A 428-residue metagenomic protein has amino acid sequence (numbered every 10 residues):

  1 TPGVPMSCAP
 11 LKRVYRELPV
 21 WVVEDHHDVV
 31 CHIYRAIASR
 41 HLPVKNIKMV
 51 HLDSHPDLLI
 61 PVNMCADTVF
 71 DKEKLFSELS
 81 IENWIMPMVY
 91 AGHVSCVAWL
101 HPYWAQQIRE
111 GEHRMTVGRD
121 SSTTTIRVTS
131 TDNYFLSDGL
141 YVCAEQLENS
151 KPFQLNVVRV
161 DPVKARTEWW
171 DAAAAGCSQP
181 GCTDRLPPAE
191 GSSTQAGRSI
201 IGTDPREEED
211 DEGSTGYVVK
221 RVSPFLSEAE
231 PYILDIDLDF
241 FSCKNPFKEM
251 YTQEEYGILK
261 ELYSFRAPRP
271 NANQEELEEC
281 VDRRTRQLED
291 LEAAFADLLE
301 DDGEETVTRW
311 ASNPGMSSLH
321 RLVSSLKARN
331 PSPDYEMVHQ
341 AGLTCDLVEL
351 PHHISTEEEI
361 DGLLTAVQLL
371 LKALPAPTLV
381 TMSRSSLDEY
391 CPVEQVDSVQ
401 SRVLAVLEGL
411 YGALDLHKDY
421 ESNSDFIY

Functional and structural regions predicted by a protein language model:
P2-Y428: Conserved alpha-helical scaffold segments that buttress catalytic/binding sites
